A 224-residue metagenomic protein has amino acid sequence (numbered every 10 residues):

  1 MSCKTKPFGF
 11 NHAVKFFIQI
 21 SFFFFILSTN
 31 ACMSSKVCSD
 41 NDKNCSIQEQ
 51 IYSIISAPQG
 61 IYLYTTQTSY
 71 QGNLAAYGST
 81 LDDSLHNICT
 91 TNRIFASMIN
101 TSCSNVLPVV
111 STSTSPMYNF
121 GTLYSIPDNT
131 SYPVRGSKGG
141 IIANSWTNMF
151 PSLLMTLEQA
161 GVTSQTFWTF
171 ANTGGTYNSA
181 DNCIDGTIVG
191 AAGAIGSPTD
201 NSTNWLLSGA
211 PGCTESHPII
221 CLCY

Functional and structural regions predicted by a protein language model:
M1-V14: N-terminal secretory signal peptides that target proteins for export/translocation
T5-K6, I18, K36: Generic extreme N-terminus detector
F17-T29: Bacterial N-terminal signal peptides
T29-S35: N-terminal Sec signal peptide cleavage junction
S35-E49, I55-Y224: Secreted/extracellular ectodomain signature
